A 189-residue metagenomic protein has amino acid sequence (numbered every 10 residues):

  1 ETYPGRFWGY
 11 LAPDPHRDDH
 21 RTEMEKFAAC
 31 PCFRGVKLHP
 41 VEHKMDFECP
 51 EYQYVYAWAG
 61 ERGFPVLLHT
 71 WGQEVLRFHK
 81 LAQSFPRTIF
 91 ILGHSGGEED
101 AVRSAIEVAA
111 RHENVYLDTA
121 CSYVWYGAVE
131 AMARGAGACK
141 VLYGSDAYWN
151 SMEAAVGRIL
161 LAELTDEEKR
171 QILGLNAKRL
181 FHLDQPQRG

Functional and structural regions predicted by a protein language model:
E1-P65, R111: Active-site gating/metal-coordination segments in enzymes
P13-H16, V41, W71, S95-E98 (+3 more regions): Short beta->alpha junction loops/turns
H16, H43-K44, E74-L76, W125 (+1 more regions): Short secondary-structure capping/turn micro-motifs that flank functional sites
T22, K26, Y54, K80 (+4 more regions): Alpha-helical elements of Rossmann-like donor-binding domains used by nucleotide-donor carbohydrate transfer enzymes
P31-G35, E48-Y143: Catalytic pocket-lining loop regions of alpha/beta-barrel enzymes, especially the amidohydrolase/enolase/GH5 lineages
A138-K140, E153-G189: Mid-to-C-terminal alpha-helical segments outside catalytic/metal-binding sites
G144-M152: Short glycine/proline-rich, acidic loop/turn segments that cap or connect secondary-structure elements
